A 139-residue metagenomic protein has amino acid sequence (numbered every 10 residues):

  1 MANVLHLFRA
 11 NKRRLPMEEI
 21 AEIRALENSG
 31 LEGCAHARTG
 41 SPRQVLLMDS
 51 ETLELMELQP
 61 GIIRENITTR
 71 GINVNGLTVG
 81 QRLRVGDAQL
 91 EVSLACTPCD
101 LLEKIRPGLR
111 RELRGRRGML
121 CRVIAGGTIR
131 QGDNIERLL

Functional and structural regions predicted by a protein language model:
M1-L139: Metal-cofactor-dependent catalytic cores
